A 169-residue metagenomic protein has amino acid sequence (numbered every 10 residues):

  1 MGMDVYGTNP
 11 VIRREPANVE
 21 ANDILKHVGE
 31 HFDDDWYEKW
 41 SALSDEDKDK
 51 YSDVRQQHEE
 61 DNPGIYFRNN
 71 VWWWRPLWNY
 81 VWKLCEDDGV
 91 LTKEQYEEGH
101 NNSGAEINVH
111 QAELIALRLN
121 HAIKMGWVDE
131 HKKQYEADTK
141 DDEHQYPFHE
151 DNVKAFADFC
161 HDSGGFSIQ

Functional and structural regions predicted by a protein language model:
M1-Q169: Acidic (Asp/Glu-rich) sequence patches and key acidic residues that form negatively charged surfaces used
